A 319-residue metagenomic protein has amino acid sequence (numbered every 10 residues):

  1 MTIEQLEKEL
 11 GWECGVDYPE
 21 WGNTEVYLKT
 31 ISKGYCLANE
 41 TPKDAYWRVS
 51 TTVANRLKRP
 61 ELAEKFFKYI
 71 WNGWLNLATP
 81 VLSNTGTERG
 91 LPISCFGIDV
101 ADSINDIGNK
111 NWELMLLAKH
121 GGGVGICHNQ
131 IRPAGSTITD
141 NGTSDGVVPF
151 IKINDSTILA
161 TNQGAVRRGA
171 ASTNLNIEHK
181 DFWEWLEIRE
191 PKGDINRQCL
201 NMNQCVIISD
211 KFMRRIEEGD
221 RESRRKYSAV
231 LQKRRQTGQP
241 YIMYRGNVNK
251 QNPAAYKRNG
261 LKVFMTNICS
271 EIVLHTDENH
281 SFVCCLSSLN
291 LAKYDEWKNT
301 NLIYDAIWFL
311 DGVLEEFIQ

Functional and structural regions predicted by a protein language model:
M1-Q319: Extended catalytic cores of very large enzyme megasubunits
